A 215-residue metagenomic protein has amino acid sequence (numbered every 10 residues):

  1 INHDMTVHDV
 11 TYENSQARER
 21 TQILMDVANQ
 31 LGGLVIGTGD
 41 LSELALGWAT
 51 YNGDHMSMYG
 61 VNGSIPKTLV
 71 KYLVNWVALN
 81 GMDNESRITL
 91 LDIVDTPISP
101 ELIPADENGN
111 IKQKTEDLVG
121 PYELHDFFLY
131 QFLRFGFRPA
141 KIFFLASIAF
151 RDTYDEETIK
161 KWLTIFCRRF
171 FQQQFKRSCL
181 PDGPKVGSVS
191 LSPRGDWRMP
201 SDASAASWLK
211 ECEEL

Functional and structural regions predicted by a protein language model:
I1-L215: ATP/NTP-dependent adenylation/nucleotidyl-transfer catalytic domains that generate, transfer, or process NMP-activated
